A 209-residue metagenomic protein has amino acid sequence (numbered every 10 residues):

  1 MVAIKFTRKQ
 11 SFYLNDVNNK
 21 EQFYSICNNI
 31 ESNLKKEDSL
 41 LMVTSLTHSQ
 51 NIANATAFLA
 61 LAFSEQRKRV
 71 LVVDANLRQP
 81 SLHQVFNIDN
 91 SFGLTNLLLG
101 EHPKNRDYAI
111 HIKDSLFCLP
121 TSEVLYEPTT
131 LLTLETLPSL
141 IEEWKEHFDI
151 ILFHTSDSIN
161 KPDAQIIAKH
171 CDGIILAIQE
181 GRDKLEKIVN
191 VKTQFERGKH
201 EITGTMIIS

Functional and structural regions predicted by a protein language model:
V2-Y24, N28, S32-K35, L46-Q50 (+1 more regions): P-loop/Walker-type NTP enzyme "switch/lid" segment
N28, L61-E65, L99, K169 (+1 more regions): Short, well-ordered alpha-helices that flank and scaffold nucleotide-derived cofactor binding pockets
D38-M42, R69-L71, I150-L152: Residue-level preference for the first positions of well-ordered beta-strands
L41, L71-V73, F117-L119, I175 (+1 more regions): Hydrophobic/aromatic beta-strand patches that form the interior of the parallel beta-sheet core in alpha/beta enzyme
L41-F58, F63, D74: Glycine-rich phosphate-binding P-loop
A60-R69, L77, S81: N-terminal, charged amphipathic alpha-helical interaction modules
T130-S209: Conserved catalytic-core segment of NTP-binding enzymes
